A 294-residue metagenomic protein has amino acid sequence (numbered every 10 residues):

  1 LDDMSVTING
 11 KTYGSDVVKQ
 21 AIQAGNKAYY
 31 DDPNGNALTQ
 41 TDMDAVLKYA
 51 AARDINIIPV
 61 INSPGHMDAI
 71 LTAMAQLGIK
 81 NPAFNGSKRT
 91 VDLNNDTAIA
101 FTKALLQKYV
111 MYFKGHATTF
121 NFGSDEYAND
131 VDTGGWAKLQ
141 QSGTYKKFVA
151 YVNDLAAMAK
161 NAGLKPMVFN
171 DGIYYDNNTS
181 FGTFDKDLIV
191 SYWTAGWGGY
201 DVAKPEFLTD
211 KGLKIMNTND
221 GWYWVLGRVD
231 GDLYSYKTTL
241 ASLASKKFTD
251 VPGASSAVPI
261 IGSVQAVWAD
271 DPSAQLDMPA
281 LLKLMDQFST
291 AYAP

Functional and structural regions predicted by a protein language model:
L1-W136, W268: Feature activates predominantly on carbohydrate-active enzymes
G14, A28-Y30, L38, Q140-K147 (+5 more regions): Alpha-helix capping and helix-coil boundary motifs
T39-I57, K108-H116, D154-P166, K211 (+2 more regions): A structural motif corresponding to the C-terminal end of an alpha-helix and its immediate exit/capping segment
P59-S63, S124-E126, V168-N170, Y192-T194 (+2 more regions): A cross-domain feature marking catalytic cores of carbohydrate-active enzymes and several ubiquitous metabolic/repair
A73-L77, W136-L139, G231-Y234, P279-A280: Short secondary-structure boundary/capping segments
N85-I189, W193-L213: Active-site neighborhood of glycoside hydrolase catalytic domains
T179-D187, Y192-P294: Flexible, acidic glycine-rich loops studded with aromatic residues
